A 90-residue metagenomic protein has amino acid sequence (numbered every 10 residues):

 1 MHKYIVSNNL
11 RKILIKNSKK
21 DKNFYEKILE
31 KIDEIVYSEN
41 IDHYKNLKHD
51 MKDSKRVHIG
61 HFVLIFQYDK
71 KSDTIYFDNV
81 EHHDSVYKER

Functional and structural regions predicted by a protein language model:
M1-K31: Arg/Lys-rich, positively charged N-terminal/basic patches that mediate binding to nucleic acids
M1-Y4, I15, K19, I59-F62 (+1 more regions): Enriched for short, Lys/Arg-rich terminal
R11, K48, Y87: Nucleotide phosphate-binding site architecture
K12, N23, D42, K52 (+1 more regions): Short alpha-helical
D21, V36-E39, R90: A general structural signal marking secondary-structure boundaries and capping sites
E30, D50-S54, D69-D73: Short alpha-helical linear motifs
D33-R56: A short, surface-exposed loop/turn module that caps and links secondary-structure elements
